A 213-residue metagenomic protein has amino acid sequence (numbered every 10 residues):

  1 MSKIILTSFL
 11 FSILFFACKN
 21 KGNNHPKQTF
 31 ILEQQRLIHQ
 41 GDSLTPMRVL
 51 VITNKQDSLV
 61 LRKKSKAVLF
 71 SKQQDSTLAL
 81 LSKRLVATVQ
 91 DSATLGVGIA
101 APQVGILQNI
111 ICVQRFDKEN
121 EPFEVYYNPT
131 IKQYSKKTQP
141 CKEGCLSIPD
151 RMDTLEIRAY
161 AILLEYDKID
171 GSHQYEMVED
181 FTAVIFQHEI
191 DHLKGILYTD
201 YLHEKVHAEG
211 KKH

Functional and structural regions predicted by a protein language model:
M1-Q28: Bacterial Sec-dependent N-terminal signal peptides
C18-H213: Positively charged
